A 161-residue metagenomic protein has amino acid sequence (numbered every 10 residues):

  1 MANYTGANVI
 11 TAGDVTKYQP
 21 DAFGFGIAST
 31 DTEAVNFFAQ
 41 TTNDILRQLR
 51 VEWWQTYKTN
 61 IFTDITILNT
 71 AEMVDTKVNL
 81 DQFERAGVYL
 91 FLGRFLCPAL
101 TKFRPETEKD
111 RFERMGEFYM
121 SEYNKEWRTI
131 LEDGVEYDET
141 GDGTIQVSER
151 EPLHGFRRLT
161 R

Functional and structural regions predicted by a protein language model:
M1-L80, D138-R161: Conserved short "hinge" loops at termini or chain/domain junctions
Y4-G6, I27-A28, G93-R161: Short loop/turn elements at secondary-structure junctions
V51-E52, D81, T101, K125: Short, low-complexity intrinsically disordered segments
D75-F83, K102-F103, T107: Short acidic, glycine/proline-enriched loop segments that cap or flank alpha-helices
D81-F95: Elongated alpha-helical scaffolds
